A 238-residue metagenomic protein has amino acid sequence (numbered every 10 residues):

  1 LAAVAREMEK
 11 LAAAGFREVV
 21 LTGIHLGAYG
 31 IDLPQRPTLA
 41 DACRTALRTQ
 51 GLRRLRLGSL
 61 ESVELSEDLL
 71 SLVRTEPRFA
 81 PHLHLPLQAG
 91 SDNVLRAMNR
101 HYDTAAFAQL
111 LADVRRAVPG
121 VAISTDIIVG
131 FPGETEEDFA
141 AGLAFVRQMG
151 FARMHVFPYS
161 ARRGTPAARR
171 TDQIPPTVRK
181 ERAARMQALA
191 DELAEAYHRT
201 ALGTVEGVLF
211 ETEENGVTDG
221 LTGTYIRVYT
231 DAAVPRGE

Functional and structural regions predicted by a protein language model:
L1-Y29, V73, L83, A105-R116 (+4 more regions): Proteins enriched for Cys/Gly/acidic motifs involved in redox and nucleic-acid/cofactor modification
V4, L21, L57, L85 (+5 more regions): Conserved, mostly hydrophobic/aromatic
A13-E136: Conserved SAM/AdoMet-binding glycine-rich loop
Y29-G51, M98-H101, A161-E192: Radical SAM enzyme [4Fe-4S]-AdoMet core and its adjacent flexible, acidic and glycine-rich loops/tails across
L52, A80-H82, V118-S124, F151 (+4 more regions): Active-site lining segments that contact anionic ligands and/or coordinate catalytic metals
L60, A97, M154, T230-D231: Thr-Gly-centered strand-to-loop micro-motif
E134, G150-F151: Contiguous mid-protein beta-loop-alpha structural module that forms a pocket-lining wall or clamp of enzyme active
R169-E238: Terminal RNA-binding accessory module
